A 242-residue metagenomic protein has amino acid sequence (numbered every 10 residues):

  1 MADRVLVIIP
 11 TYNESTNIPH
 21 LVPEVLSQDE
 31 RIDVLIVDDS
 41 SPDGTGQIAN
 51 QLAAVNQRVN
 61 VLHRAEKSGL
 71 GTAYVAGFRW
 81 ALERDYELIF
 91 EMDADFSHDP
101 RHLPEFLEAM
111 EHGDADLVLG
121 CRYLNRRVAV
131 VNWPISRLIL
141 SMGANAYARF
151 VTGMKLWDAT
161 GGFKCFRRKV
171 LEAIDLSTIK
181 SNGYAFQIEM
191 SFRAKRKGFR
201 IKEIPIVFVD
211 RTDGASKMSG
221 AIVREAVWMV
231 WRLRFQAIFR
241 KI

Functional and structural regions predicted by a protein language model:
M1-E24: N-proximal low-complexity "stem/linker" segments adjacent to membrane-targeting elements
M1-V5, G153, L176-I242: Hydrophobic helical membrane-anchoring modules
D3-V5, L26-I36, G44, R58-V59: Short loop->beta transition adjacent to catalytic acidic/histidine clusters or analogous donor-positioning motifs
T16-H20, D43-L52: Acidic helix N-cap motif at the loop->helix transition within catalytic regions of sugar-transfer enzymes
V22, R31-S41, L62-H63, M92: Short beta-strand/loop segment that forms part of the nucleotide-sugar
V25, G77, D95, R167 (+3 more regions): Residue-level signature of catalytic and energy-coupling elements of molecular machines, predominantly ATP/GTP-dependent
D38-Q47, F96: A conserved acidic beta->alpha catalytic loop
L62-E83, L88, P100-Y184, R211-W228: Acceptor/aglycone-binding surface of glycosyltransferases and processive sugar-polymer synthases
